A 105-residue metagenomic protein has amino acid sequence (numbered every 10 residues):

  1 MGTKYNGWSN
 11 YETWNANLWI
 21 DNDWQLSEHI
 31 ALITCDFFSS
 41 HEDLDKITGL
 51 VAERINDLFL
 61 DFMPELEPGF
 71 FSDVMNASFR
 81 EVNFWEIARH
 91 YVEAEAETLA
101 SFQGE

Functional and structural regions predicted by a protein language model:
M1-E105: Acidic interaction surfaces
